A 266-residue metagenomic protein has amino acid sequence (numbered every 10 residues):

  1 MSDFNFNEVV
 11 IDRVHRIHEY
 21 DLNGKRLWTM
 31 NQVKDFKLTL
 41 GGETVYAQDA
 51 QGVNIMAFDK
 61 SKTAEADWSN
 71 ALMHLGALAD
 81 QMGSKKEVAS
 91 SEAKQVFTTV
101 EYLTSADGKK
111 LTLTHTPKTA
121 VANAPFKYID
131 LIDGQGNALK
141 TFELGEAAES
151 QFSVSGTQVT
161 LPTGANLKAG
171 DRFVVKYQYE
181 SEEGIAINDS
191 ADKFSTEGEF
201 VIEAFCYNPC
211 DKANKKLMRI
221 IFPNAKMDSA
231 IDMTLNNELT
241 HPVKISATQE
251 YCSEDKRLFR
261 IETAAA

Functional and structural regions predicted by a protein language model:
S2-G83, K140-Q151, M218-P242: Solvent-exposed edge beta-strands and adjacent loop segments that serve as assembly or binding interfaces
G52-M56, Q158-T163, E182-A191: Short secondary-structure capping micro-motifs at structural edges
T63, A124, K168-R172, E197-E199: Extracellular Ig-like/FN3 beta-sandwich strand-entry sites
E65-S69, V174, V201-E203, P242-S246: Beta-strand secondary-structure signal
N70-H74, Y179-S181, A204-N208, N224-I231 (+1 more regions): Beta-strand elements of well-folded, non-transmembrane domains
G76-E149, Y179-E199, C206-K216: Extended beta-strand solenoid/passenger and fiber regions
G134, T141, E146, Q151-L167 (+1 more regions): Mixed-charge, glycine-accented linear interaction segment located at domain edges/termini
T163-G184: Small/polar beta-strand repeat architecture
